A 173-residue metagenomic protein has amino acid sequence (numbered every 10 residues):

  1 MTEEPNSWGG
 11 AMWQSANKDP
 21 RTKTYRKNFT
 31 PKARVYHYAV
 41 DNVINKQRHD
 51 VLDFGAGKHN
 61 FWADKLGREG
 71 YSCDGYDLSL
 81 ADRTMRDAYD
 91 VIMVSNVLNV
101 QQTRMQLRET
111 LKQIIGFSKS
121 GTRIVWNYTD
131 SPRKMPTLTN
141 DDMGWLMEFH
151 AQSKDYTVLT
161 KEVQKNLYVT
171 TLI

Functional and structural regions predicted by a protein language model:
M1-D87, R108, Q113, R123-I173: Class I (Rossmann-like) S-adenosyl-L-methionine-dependent methyltransferase catalytic domain, capturing the SAM-binding
A88-I92, G116: N-terminal/domain-start segments enriched in small and hydrophobic, helix-friendly residues, covering either
V91-M105: A short SAM/SAH-binding and catalytic strip from SAM-dependent methyltransferases
Q101-Q102, S118-S120: Helix-to-beta-strand junctions that scaffold the AdoMet/dcAdoMet cofactor pocket in Class I SAM-dependent enzymes
